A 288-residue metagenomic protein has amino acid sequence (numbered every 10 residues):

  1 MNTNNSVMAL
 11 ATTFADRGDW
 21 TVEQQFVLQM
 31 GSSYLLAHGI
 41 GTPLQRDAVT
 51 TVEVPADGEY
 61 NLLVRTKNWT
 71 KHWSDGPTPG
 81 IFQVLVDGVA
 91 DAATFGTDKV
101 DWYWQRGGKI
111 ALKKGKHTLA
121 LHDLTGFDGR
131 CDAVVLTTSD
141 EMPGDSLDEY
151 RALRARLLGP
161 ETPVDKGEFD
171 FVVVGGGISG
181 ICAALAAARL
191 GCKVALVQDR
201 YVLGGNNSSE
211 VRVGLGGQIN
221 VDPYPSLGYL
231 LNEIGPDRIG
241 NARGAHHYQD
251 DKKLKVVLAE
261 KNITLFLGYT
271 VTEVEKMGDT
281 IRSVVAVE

Functional and structural regions predicted by a protein language model:
M1-P163: Extracytoplasmic
L35, G278-V284: Short, hydrophobic/aromatic-rich segments at coil-to-beta transitions
L121, S283-E288: Short beta-strand segments that buttress and anchor functional surface loops
D165-G177: Beta1/beta-strand and adjacent pyrophosphate-binding region of the FAD-binding site in flavoprotein oxidoreductases
E168-D170, G191-V194: Residues that mark the start of a beta-strand
G180: N-terminal Rossmann-fold NAD(P) dinucleotide-binding loop
A187: Aromatic pocket-lining residues of Rossmann-like dinucleotide-binding sites
C192-K193, Q198-T280: Conserved N-terminal/central alpha/beta ligand/cofactor-binding core
